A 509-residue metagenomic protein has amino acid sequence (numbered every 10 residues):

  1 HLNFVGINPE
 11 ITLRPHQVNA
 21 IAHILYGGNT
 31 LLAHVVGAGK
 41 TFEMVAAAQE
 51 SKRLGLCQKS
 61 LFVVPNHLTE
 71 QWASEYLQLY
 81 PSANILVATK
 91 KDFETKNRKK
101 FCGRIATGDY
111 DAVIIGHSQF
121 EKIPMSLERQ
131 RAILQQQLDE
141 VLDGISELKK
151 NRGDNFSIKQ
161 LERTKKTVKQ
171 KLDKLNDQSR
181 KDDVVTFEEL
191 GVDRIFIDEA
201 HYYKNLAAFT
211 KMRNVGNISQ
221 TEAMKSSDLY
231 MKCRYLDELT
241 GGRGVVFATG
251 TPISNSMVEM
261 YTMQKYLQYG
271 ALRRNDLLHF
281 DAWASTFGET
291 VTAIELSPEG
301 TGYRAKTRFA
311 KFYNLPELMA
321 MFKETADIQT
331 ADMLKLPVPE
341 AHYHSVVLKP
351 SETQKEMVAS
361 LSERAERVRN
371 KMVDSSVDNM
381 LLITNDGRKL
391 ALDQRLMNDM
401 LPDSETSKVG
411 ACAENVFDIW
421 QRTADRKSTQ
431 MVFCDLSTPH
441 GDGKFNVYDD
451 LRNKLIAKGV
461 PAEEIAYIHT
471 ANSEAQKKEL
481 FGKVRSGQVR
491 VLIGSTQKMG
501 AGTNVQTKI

Functional and structural regions predicted by a protein language model:
L2-R14, L25-G28, G39, E43 (+4 more regions): Conserved Helicase C-terminal RecA-like lobe
H16-H23, M231-Y235: Pre-Walker A adenine-sensing motif
I21-N29, E238-G241: Phosphate-binding P-loop
L31, V35-A38, E43-S74, S82-A83 (+1 more regions): Conserved SF1/SF2 helicase motif Ia
L68-F93, R104, L267-A271, G459: Conserved helix-turn-beta segment of the N-terminal RecA-like "Helicase ATP-binding" lobe in SF1/SF2 helicases
R98-L142, F156, R163-R194, K204 (+3 more regions): Inter-lobe coupling linker of SF2 helicases/translocases
D198-E199: Walker B catalytic acidic pair
E259-T262, T503-I509: A short beta-strand element within the Helicase C-terminal
